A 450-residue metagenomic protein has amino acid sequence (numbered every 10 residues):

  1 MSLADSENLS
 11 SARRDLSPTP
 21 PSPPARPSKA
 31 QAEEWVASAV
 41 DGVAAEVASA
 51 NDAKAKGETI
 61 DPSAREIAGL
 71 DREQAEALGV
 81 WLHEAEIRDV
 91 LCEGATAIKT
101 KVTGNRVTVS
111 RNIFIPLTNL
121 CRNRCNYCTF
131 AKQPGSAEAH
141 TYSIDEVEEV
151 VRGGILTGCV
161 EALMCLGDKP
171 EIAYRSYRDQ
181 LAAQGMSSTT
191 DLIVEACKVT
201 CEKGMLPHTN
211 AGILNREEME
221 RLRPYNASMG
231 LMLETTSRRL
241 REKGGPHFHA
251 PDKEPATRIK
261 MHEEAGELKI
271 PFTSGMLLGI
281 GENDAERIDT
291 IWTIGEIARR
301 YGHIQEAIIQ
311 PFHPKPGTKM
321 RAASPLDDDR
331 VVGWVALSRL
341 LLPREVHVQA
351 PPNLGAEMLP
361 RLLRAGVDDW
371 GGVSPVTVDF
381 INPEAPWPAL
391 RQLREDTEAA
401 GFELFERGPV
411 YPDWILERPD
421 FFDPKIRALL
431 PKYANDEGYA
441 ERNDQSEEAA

Functional and structural regions predicted by a protein language model:
M1-D89, I155, I288-A450: Auxiliary Fe-S-binding modules of radical SAM enzymes
R65, P134-R299: Conserved Radical SAM active-site core
E76-N126, F130-T141, D145-E146, V150 (+2 more regions): N-terminal [4Fe-4S]-dependent radical SAM core
G79, R111-I113, G135-E138, C165-G185 (+3 more regions): Glycine-rich, proline-tolerant flexible connector loops at the mouths of alpha/beta enzymes
A95, C125, M164, L231 (+5 more regions): Conserved, mostly hydrophobic/aromatic
V107-I113, A162-M164, P207-T209, M229-L231 (+5 more regions): Hydrophobic faces of well-ordered beta-strands that scaffold small-molecule active sites in alpha/beta enzyme cores
V109-S136, A173, T236-P246, T273 (+2 more regions): N-terminal small/glycine-rich loop or linker at the start of catalytic domains across soluble metabolic enzymes
I113-I115, D168-P170, A211-N215, T235-S237 (+5 more regions): Active-site-proximal loop/turn and secondary-structure-junction residues that shape catalytic pockets, frequently
